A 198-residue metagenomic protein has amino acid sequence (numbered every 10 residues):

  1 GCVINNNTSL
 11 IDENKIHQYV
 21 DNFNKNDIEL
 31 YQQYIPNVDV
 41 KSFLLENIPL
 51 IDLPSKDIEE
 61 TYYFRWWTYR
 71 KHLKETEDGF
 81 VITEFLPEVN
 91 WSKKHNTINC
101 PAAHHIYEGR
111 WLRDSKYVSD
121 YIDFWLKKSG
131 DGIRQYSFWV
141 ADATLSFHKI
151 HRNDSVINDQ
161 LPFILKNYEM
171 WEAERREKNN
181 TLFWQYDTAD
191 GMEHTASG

Functional and structural regions predicted by a protein language model:
G1-L10: Bacterial Sec-dependent signal peptides at the C-terminal "C-region" and cleavage site
N6-N7, N90, N153, N179: N-linked glycosylation sites
N6-N7, Y19, F23, D159-Q160 (+1 more regions): Compositionally biased, intrinsically disordered low-complexity segments
I11-Q32, S129-F138, E172-G198: The feature captures the catalytic groove of carbohydrate-active enzymes
D27-L165: Substrate-binding groove/exosite segments of carbohydrate-active enzymes
H148, W171-E172: Hydrophobic pocket-lining residues that define ligand/cofactor binding sites across diverse proteins
Y168: Glycan-recognition patch characteristic of GH18 chitinases/ENGases and related GlcNAc/peptidoglycan-binding proteins
